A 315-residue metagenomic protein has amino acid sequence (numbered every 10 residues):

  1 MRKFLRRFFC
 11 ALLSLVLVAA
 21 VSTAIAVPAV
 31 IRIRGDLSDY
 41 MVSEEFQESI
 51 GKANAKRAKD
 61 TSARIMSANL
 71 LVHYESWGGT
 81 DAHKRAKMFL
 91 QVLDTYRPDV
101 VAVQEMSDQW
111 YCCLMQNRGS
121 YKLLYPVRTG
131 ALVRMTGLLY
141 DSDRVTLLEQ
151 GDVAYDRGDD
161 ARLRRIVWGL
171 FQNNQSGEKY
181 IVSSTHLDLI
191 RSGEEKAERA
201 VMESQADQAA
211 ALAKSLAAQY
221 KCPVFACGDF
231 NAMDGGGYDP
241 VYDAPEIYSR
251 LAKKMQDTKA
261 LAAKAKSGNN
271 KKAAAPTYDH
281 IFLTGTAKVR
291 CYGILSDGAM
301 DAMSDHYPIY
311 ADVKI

Functional and structural regions predicted by a protein language model:
F4-C10, S14, A19-Q116, I315: N-terminal, active-site-proximal structural segment of metallo-dependent hydrolase catalytic domains
R6, A29-N54, K214-F225, A232-I315: Metal-dependent phosphoester-hydrolase catalytic domains
D36-R57, V100, Q104-L189, G293: Structured beta-strand-rich core segments of catalytic domains in phosphoester-bond hydrolases
R57-D60, D94-T95, Q116-R118, T129-L132 (+6 more regions): Extracellular/periplasmic catalytic domains that process cell-envelope and extracellular macromolecules
A63-L70, F89-C112, L139, G169 (+4 more regions): Active-site beta-strand/loop signature of hydrolases that rely on acidic residues for catalysis
S67-K87, Y155-A161, D188-V201: Acidic/histidine-rich helix-loop elements that form or flank divalent-metal/phosphate-binding sites at the catalytic
G78, A82, Q104-G119, L132 (+2 more regions): Metal-dependent catalytic neighborhoods of phosphoester/phosphodiester hydrolases
D81-M88, M106, A131, D160-R164 (+4 more regions): Soluble or luminal CAZymes and related metallo-dependent hydrolases
